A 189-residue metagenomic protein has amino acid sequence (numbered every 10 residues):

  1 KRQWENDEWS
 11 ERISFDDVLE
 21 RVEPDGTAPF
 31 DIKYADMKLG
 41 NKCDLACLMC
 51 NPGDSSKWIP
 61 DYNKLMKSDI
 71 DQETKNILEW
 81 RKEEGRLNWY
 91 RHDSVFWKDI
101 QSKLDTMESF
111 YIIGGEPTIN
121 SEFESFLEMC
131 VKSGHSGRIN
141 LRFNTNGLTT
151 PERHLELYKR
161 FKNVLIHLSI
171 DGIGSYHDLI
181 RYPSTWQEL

Functional and structural regions predicted by a protein language model:
K1-K33, G53: Flexible, acidic/Gly-rich N-terminal and inter-domain linker regions that tether and position cofactor-handling modules
K1-R2, K42-P52: Local cysteine-cluster metal-coordination motifs and their immediate loop/turn environment, predominantly Fe-S cluster
T27-A28, Q101-K103: A general structural signal for short secondary-structure junctions and capping/turn motifs
I32-K42, G53-S94, D105-S121, S133-P151 (+1 more regions): Core AdoMet radical
F96-I100: Conserved alpha-helix/loop element of class I SAM-dependent methyltransferases that forms part of the SAM/SAH-binding
E124: A conserved mid-protein helix/loop that constitutes part of the nucleotide-sugar donor-binding site
L127, L155-Y158: Generic structural signal for well-ordered alpha-helices, preferentially at hydrophobic/aromatic core positions
